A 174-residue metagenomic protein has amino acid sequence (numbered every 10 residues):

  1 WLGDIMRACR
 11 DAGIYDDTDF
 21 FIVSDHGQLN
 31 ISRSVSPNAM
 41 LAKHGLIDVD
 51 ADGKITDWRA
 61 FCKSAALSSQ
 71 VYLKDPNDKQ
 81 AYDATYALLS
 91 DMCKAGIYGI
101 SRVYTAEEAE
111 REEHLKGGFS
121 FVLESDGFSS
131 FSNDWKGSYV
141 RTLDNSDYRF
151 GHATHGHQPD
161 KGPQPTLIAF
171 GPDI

Functional and structural regions predicted by a protein language model:
W1: Charged catalytic carboxylate motif
D4-F150: Secreted, luminal/periplasmic, and some membrane-associated catalytic domains that remodel anionic oxygen-ester
W135-I174: Low-complexity, glycine/alanine/valine/leucine- and proline-rich hydrophobic stretches
